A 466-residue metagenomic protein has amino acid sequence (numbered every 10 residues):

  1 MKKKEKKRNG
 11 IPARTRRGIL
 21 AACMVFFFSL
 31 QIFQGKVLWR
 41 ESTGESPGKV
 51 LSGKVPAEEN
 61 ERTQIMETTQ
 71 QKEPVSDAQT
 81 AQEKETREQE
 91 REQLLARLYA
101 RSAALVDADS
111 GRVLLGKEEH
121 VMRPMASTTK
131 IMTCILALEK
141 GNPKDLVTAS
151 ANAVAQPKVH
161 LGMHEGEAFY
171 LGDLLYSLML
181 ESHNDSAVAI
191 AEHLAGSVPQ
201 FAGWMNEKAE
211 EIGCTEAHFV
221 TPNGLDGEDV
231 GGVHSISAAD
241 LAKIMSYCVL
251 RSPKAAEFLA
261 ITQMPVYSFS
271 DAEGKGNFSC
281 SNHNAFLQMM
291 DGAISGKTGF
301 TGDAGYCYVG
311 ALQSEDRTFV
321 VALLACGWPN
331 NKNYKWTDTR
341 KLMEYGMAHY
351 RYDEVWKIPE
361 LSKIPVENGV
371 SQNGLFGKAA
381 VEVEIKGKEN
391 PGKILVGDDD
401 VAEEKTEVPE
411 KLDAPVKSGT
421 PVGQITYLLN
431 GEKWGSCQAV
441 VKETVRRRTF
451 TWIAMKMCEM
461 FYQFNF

Functional and structural regions predicted by a protein language model:
M1-T15: N-terminal Lys/Arg-rich, disordered targeting/topogenic segments
I11, Q31, G35-P56, Q64-A242 (+1 more regions): Active-site-adjacent loops and short helices of periplasmic peptidoglycan-processing enzymes
R14-K36: Sec-dependent N-terminal signal peptides of Gram-positive bacterial secreted proteins and lipoproteins
E59: Cys/His-rich zinc-coordinating "finger/knuckle" motifs
G232-F466: Domain-terminus/edge residues, biased toward the C-terminal soluble/receptor-binding domains of extracytoplasmic
